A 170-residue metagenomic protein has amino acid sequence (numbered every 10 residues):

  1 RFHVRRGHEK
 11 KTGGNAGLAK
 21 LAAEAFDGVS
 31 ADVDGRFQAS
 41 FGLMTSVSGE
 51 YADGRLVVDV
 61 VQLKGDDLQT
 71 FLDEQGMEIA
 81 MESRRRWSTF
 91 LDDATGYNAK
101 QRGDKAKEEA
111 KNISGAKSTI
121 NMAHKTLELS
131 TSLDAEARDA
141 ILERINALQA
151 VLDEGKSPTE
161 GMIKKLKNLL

Functional and structural regions predicted by a protein language model:
R1-L18, D104-E108: Terminal, regulation- and interaction-focused segments at domain boundaries
R6-H8, F41-L43, Q62-K64: Beta-strand elements of well-folded, non-transmembrane domains
K10-G13, L18, A22, G65-D66 (+1 more regions): N-terminal soluble domains immediately following signal/targeting peptides that reside in extracytoplasmic
A19-V47: Ser/Thr-rich, low-complexity intrinsically disordered terminal regions
S48-M81: Intrinsically disordered, low-complexity regulatory segments enriched in Ser/Thr/Pro and charged residues
F71-E109: A conserved amphipathic terminal alpha-helix motif
R86-T95, K156-L170: Repeat-associated, polar segments at repeat-unit boundaries in modular proteins
A106-M162: Charged/polar low-complexity intrinsically disordered segments, enriched in acidic residues
